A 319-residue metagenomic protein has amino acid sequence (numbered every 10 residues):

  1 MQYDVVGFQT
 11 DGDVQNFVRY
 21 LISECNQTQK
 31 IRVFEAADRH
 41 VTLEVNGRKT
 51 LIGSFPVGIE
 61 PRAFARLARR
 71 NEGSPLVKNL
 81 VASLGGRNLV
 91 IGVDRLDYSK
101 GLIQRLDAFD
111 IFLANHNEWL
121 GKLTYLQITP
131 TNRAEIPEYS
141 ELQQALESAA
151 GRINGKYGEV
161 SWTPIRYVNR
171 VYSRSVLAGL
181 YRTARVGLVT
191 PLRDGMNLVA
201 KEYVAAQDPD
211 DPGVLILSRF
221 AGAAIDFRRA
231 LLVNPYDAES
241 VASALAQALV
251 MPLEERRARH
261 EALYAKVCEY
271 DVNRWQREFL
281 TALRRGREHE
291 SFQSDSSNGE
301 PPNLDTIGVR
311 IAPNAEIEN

Functional and structural regions predicted by a protein language model:
M1-N319: Catalytic cores of carbohydrate-active enzymes across secretory and cytosolic contexts
